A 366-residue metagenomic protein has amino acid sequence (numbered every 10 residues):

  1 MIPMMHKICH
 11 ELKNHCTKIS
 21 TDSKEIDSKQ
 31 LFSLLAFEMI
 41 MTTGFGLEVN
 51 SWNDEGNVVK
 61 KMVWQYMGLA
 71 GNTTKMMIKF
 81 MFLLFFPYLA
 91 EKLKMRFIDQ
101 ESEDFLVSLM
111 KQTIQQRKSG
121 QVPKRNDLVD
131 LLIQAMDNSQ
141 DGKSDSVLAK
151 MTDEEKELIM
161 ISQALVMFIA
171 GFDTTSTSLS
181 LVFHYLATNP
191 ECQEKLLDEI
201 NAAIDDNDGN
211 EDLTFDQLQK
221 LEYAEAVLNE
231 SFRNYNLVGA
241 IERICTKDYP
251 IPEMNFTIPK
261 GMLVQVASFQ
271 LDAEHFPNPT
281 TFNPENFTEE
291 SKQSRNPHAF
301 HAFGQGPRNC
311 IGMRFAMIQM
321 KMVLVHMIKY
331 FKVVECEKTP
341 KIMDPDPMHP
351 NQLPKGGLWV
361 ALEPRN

Functional and structural regions predicted by a protein language model:
M1-T177, K195: Cytochrome P450 heme-thiolate monooxygenase catalytic core
F97-I98, S119-P123, T214-E222, R308-G312 (+1 more regions): Conserved, non-catalytic sequence blocks in retroelement Pol enzymes and Pol-derived host proteins
S108, Q112, E211-N255, K260: Conserved cytochrome P450 K-helix E-x-x-R motif and the immediately C-terminal K′/meander segment
Q134, N351-N366: C-terminal helix/juxtamembrane-tail motif
L165, A170, D212, E290-M320 (+1 more regions): Cytochrome P450 heme-thiolate "Cys pocket" and heme-binding signature region
T175-A187, V323: Short, small-residue alpha-helix embedded
P190-Q193, M313-N351: Cytochrome P450 heme-binding "Cys pocket" and the immediately downstream C-terminal segment
V266-S291: Conserved cytochrome P450 K-helix/beta-meander segment immediately N-terminal to the heme-binding cysteine loop
